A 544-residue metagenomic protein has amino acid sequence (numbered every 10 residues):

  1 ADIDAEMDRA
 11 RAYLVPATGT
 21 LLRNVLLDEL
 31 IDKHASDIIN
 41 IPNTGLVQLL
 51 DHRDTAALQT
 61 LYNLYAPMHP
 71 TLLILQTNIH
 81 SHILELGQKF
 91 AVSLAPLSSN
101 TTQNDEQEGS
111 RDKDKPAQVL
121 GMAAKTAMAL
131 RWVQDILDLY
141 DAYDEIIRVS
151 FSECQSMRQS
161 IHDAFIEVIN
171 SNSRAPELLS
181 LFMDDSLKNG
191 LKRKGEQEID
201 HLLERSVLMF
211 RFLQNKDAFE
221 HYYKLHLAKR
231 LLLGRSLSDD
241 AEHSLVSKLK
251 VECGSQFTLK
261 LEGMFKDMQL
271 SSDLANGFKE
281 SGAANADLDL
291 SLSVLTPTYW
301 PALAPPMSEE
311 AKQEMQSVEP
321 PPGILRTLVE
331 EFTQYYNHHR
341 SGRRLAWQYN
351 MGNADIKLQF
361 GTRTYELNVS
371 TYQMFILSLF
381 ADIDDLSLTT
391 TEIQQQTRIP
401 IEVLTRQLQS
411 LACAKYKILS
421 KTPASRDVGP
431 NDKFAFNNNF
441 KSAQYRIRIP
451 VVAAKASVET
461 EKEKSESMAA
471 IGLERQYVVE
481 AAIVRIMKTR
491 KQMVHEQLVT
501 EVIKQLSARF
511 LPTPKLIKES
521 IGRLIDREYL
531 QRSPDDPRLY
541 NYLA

Functional and structural regions predicted by a protein language model:
A1-A544: Eukaryotic scaffold/interaction segments
